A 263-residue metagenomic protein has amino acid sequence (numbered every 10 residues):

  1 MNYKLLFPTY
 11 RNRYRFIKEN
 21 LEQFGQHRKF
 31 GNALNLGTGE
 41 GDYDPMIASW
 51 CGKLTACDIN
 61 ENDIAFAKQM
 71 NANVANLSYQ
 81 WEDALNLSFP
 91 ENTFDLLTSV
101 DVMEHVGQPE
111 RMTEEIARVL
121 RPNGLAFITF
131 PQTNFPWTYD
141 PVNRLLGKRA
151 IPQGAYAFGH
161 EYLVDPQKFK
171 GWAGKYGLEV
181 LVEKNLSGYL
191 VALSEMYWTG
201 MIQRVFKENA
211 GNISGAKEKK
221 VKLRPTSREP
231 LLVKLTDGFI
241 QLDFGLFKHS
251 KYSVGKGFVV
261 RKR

Functional and structural regions predicted by a protein language model:
M1-P90, L96-T98, T113, L145 (+3 more regions): Conserved N-terminal segment of class I S-adenosyl-L-methionine
N2-N12, M70, G107-E115, V119 (+1 more regions): S-adenosyl-L-methionine-dependent methyltransferase catalytic module, highlighting the catalytic core
F94, V102, L178: Conserved acetyl-CoA-binding loop of GNAT-fold acetyltransferases
T98-G107: A short SAM/SAH-binding and catalytic strip from SAM-dependent methyltransferases
